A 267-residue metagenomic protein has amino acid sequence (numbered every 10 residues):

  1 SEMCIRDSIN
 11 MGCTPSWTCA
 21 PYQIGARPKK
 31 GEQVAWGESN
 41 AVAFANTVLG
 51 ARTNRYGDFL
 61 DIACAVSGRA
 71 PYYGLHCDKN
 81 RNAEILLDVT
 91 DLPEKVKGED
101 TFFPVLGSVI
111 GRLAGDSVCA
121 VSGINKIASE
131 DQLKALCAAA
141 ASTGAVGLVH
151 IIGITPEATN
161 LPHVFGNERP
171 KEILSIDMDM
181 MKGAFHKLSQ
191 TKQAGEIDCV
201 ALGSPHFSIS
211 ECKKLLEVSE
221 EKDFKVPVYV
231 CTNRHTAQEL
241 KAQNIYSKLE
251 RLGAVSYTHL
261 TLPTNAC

Functional and structural regions predicted by a protein language model:
E2-S8, T258-T264: Conserved small/polar residues in nucleotide/adenosyl-binding loops
I9, S16, V34: Active-site loop-to-helix "anion-binding N-cap" substructures in soluble metabolic enzymes
M11-T14, E38-V230: Intrinsically disordered, low-complexity segments enriched in small residues
T14-K30, R81: Short, glycine/charge-rich beta-strand/loop segments that flank catalytic centers and engage negatively charged groups
P21-Q23, I154-E157, C231-A237: Short beta-alpha junction loops
F207-S208, D223-L260: Extended C-terminal subregions enriched in glycine
